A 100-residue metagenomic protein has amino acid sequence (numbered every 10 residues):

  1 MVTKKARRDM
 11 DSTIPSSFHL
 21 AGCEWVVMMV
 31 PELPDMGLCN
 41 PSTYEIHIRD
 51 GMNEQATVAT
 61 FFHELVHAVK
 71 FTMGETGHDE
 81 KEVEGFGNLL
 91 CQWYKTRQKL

Functional and structural regions predicted by a protein language model:
M1-R8: Short Lys/Arg-rich cationic patches that frequently serve as NLS/NoLS or arginine-rich RNA/DNA-binding motifs
M10-H47: Catalytic zinc-binding patch centered on the HExxH motif and its immediate surroundings that defines zinc-dependent
E24, M52, L89: Short, flexible active-site-adjacent loop segments at beta-strand->alpha-helix junctions, enriched in small/polar
E24-V27, H63, E80: Low-complexity, intrinsically disordered short peptide segments enriched in small/polar/basic residues
P41-F61, E75: Short pre-active-site segment immediately N-terminal to the catalytic Zn-binding motif
A59-F71: Active-site recognition of the HExxH zinc-binding catalytic motif
M73-L100: Post-HExxH zinc-binding segment in Zn-dependent metallohydrolases
